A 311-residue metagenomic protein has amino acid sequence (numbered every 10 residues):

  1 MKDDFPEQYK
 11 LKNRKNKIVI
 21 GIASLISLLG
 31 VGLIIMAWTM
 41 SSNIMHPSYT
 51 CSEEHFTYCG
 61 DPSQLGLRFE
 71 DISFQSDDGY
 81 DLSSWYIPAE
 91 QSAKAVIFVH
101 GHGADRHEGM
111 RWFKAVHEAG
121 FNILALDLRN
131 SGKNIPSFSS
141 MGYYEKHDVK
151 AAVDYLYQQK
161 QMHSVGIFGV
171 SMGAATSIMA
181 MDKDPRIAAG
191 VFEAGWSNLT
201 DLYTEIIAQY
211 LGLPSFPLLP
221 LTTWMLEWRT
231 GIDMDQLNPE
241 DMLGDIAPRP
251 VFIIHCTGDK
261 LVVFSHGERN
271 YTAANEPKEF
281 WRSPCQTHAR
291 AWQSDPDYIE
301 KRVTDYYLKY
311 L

Functional and structural regions predicted by a protein language model:
V19-Q75: An N-terminal hydrophobic leader/cap segment in hydrolases
H102-A115, L128: The serine-hydrolase catalytic nucleophile loop
V116-I135: Conserved alpha/beta-hydrolase
S139-K160: Alpha/beta-hydrolase active-site loop
M179-I232: Hydrolase active-site cap/lid region
P239, V263-T272: Short alpha-helix in the alpha/beta-hydrolase fold that links the catalytic acid
I246-A247, F252-H255, D259: Short beta-strand/loop motif that positions the catalytic acidic residue of the alpha/beta-hydrolase fold
S294-L311: Catalytic active-site module of serine/aspartate enzymes centered on a nucleophile-bearing elbow/loop
